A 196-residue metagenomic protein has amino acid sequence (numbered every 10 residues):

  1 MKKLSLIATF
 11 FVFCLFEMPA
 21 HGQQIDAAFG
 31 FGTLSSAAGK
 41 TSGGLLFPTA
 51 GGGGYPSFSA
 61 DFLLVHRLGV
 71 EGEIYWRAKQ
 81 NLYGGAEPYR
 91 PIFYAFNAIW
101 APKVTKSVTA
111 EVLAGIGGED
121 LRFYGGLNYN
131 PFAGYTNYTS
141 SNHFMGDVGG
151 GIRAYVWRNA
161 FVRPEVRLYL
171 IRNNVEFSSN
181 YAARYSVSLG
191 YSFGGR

Functional and structural regions predicted by a protein language model:
M1-I7: Bacterial N-terminal signal peptides that target proteins for export
I7-F16: Bacterial N-terminal signal peptides
F16-G22: Sec/Tat signal peptide C-region and signal peptidase I cleavage site
D26, F31, F58-P131, H143-F144 (+3 more regions): Gram-negative (and chloroplast) outer-membrane scaffold detector with strong preference for beta-barrel transmembrane
G32-H66: N-terminal targeting signals for Sec/Tat export/insertion, comprising classic cleavable signal peptides
G39-P48, F123-T139: Solvent-exposed loop segments that connect transmembrane elements
L46-G52, G85-P91, G134-N142, F177-A182: Replace "Gram-negative outer membrane beta-barrel proteins" with "bacterial and organellar outer membrane beta-barrel
